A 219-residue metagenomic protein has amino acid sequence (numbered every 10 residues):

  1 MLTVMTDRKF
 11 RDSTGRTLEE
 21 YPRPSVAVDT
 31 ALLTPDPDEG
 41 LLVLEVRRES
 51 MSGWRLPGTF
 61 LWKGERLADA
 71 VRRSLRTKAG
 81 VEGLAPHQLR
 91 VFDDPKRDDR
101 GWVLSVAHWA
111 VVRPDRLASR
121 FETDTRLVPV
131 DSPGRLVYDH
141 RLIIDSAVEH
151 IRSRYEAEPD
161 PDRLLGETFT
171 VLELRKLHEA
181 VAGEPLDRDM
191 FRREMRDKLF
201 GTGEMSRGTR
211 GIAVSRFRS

Functional and structural regions predicted by a protein language model:
G15-W54: N-terminal strand-loop-strand
G40-V81, V91, Y155-E179: Conserved Nudix-box catalytic region and its N-terminal flanking loop in Nudix hydrolases and closely related
E82-R90, R188: A short coil-to-beta-strand element that immediately follows conserved catalytic motifs
R90-R97, M205-S206: Short, solvent-exposed loop/turn elements at beta->coil junctions and helix N-caps that rim active or binding pockets
P95-A118, A147-H150, S215-S219: Active-site-adjacent beta-strand/loop module that shapes the phosphate/pyrophosphate-binding cleft
A107-A110, A118-Y155, L165-H178, M190-R196: NUDIX/MutT-family hydrolases
P185-G203: Charge-enriched amphipathic alpha-helical scaffolds
L199-S219: Long, intrinsically disordered, low-complexity Ser/Thr/Pro-rich regulatory/activation regions of nuclear proteins
